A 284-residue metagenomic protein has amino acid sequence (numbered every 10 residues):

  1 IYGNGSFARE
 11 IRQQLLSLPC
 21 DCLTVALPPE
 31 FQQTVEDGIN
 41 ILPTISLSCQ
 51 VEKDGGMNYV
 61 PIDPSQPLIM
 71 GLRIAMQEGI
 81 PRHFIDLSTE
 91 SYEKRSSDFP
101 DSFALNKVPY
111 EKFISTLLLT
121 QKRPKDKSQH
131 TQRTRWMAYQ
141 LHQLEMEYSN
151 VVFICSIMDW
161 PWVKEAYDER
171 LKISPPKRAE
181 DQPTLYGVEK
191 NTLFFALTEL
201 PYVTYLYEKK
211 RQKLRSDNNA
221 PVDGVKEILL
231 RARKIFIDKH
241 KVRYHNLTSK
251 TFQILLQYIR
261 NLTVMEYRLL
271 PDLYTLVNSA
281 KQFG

Functional and structural regions predicted by a protein language model:
I1-G284: Compositional signal for N-terminal targeting/processing segments
